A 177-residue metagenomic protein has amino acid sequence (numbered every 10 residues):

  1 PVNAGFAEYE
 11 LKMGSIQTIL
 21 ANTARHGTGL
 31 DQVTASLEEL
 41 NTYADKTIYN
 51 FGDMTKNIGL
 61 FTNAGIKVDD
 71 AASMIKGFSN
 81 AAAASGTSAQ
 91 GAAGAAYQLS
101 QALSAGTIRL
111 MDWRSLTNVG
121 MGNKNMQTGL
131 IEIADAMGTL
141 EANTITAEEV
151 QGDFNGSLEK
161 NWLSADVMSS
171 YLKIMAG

Functional and structural regions predicted by a protein language model:
P1-A44, D53-A64, S73-A84, G94-A176: Small-residue helix-packing and pore-constriction motifs in hydrophobic alpha-helices
